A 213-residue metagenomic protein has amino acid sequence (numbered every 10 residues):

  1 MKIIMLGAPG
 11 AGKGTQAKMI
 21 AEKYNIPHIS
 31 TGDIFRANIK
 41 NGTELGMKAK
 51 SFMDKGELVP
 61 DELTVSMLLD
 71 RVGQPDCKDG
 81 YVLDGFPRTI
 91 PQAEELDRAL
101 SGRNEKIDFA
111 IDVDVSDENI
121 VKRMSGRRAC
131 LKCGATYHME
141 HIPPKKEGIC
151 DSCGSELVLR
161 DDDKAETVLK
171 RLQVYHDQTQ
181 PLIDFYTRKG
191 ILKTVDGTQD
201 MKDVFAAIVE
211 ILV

Functional and structural regions predicted by a protein language model:
M1-V213: Glycine-rich phosphate-binding loop of ATP-dependent small-molecule kinases
